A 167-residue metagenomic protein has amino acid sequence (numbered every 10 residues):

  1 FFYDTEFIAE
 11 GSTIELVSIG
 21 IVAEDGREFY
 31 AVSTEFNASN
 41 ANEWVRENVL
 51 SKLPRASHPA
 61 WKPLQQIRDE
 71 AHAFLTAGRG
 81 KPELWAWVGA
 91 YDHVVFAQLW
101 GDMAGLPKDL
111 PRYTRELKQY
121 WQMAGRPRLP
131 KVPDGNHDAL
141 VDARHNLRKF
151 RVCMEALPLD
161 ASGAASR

Functional and structural regions predicted by a protein language model:
F1-W87, P133: Conserved non-catalytic scaffold segment of RNase H-like nuclease domains
A9-G11, W121, L147: Hydrophobic positions within alpha-helical membrane elements
E35-N37, W44-V45, E70-T76, Q98 (+1 more regions): Intrinsically disordered, low-complexity terminal extensions that flank but exclude the folded catalytic cores
P63, I67-F74, D92-L99, E116: Amphipathic alpha-helical interface surfaces
E83-G89, V95, R128-R167: Acidic, Mg2+-coordinating catalytic module of metal-dependent nucleases/exonucleases that use a two-metal-ion mechanism
A90-P111: Substrate-recognition/cap helix-loop segment adjacent to the acidic, metal-dependent catalytic center of Asp-based
K108-R128: Short, flexible loop segments at boundaries between secondary-structure elements
